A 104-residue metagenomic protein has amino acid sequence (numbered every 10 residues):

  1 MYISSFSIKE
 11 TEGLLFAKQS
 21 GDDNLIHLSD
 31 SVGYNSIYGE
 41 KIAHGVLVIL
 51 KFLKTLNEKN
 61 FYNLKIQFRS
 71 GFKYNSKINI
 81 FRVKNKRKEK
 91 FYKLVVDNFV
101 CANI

Functional and structural regions predicted by a protein language model:
M1-N60: Hot-dog-fold acyl-thioester-processing enzymes
M1-S5, N63-I104: HotDog/MaoC-like acyl-thioester-processing domains
